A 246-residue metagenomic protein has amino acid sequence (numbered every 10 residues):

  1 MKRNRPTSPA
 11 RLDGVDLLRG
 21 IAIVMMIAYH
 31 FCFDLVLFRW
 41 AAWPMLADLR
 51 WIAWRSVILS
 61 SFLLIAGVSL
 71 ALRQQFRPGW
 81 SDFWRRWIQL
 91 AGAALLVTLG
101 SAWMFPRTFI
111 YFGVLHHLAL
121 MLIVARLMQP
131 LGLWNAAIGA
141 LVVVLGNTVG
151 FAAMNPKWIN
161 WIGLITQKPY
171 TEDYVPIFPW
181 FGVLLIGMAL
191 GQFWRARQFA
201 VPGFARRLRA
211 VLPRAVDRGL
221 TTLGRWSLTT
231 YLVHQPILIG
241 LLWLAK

Functional and structural regions predicted by a protein language model:
M1-K246: Alpha-helical transmembrane segments and their immediate juxtamembrane cytosolic regions
